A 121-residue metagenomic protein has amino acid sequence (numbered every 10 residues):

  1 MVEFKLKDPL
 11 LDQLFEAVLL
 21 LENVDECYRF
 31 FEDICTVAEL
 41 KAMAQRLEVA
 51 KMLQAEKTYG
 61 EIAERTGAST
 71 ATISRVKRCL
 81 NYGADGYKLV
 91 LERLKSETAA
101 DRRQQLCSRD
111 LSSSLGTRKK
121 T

Functional and structural regions predicted by a protein language model:
M1-L21: General nucleic-acid-binding
D25-Q45: Short, Lys/Arg-enriched anionic-surface-contact patches
M43-K57: Short, amphipathic alpha-helical "recognition" segments used to contact nucleic acids or chromatin
E61-T66, I73: Short alpha-helical "recognition helix" segments of helix-turn-helix
R78-R93: Short, solvent-exposed alpha-helical "recognition" segments
V90-T121: Intrinsically disordered, low-complexity basic tails/linkers immediately adjacent to helix-turn-helix/homeobox/MYB/SANT
